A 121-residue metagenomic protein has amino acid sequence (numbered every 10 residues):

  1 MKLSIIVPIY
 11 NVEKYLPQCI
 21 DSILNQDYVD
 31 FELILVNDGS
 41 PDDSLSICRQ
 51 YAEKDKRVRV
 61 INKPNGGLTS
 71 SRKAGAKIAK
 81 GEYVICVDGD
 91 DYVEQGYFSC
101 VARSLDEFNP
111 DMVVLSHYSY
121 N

Functional and structural regions predicted by a protein language model:
M1-N121: Nucleotide-sugar donor-binding/catalytic module of glycosyltransferases that assemble extracellular/cell-envelope
